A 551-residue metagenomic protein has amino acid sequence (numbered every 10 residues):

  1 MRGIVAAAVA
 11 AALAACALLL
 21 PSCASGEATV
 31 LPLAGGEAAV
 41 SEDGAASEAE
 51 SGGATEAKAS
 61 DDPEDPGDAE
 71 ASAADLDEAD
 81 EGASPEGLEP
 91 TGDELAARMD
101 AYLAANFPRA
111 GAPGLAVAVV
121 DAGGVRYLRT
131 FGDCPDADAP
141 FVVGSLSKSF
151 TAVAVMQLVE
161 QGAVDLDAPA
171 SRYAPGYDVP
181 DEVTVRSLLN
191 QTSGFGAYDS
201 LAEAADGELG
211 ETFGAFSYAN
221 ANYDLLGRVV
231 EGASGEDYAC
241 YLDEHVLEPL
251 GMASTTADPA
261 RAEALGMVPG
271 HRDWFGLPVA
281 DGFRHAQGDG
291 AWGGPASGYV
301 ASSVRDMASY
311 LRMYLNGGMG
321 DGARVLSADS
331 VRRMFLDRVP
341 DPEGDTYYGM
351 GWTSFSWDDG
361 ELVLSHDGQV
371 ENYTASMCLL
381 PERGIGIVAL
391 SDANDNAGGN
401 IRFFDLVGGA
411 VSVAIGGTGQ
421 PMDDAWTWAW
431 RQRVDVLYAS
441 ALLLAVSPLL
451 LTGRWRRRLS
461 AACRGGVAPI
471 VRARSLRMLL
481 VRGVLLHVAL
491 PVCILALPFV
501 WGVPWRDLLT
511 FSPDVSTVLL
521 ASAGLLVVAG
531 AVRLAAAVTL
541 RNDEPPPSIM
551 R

Functional and structural regions predicted by a protein language model:
M1-V9: Bacterial N-terminal signal peptides that target proteins for export
P21-S22: C-terminal motif of bacterial Sec signal peptides marking the signal peptidase cleavage site
A28-D43: Short, low-complexity, disordered segments immediately C-terminal to signal peptides in bacterial exported proteins
V30, D77, G82-L115, V119-V120 (+1 more regions): Catalytic loop of the DD-peptidase/beta-lactamase superfamily, centered on the K-T-G motif and neighboring
P90-V143, A163-D165, A197-G207: Short, conserved catalytic-motif segment at the N-terminal edge
D100-L103, V117, G123, F141-D167 (+2 more regions): Active-site SXXK
V120-A122, D167-Y177, D329-R333: Acidic helix-start/capping segments at beta-turn-to-alpha-helix junctions
D178-E371: Short, surface-exposed loop or secondary-structure junction motifs that flank catalytic or metal-binding residues
